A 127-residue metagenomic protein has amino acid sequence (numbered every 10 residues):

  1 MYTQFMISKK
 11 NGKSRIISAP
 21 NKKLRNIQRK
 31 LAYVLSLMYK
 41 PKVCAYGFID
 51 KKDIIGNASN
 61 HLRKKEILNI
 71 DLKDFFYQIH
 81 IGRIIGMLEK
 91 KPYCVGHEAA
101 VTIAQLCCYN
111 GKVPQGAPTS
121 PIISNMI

Functional and structural regions predicted by a protein language model:
M1-Y33, L37, S59-E66, H80-I85 (+1 more regions): Charge-biased, low-complexity intrinsically disordered regions
F5, C44-F48, A100-T102: Short coil/turn segments at secondary-structure boundaries
L24-I70, D74, P114, P118-N125: Active-site-proximal segment of RNA-dependent polymerases
N60-I127: Conserved polymerase palm-domain catalytic core
